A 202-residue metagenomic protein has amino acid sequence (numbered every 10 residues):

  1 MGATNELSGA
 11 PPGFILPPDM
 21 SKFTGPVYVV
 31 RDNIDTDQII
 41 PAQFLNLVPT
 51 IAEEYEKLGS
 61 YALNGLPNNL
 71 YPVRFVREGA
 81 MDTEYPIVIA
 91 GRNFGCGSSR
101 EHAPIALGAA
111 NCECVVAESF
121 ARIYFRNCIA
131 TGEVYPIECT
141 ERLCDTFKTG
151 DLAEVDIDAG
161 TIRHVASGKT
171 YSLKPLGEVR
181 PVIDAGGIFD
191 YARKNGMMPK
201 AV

Functional and structural regions predicted by a protein language model:
M1-A52, E56, D190-A201: N-terminal, positively charged, Ser/Thr/Ala/Gly-biased leader segments that form transit/presequence-like amphipathic
G2, L7-P17, L152-E154, D158-V202: Long, charged alpha-helical interface segments
N5-G9, V29, Q38-I40, L45-A159 (+1 more regions): Feature captures the catalytic cores and cofactor-binding loops of soluble hydro-lyases/lyases that act on carboxylate
T24-V27, I89, V179: Alpha-helical hydrophobic/aromatic positions enriched in membrane-embedded helices and signal peptides
R31-D35, G95-H102, I183-R193: Conserved phosphate/anionic-ligand binding catalytic regions in large, soluble enzymes, centered on
